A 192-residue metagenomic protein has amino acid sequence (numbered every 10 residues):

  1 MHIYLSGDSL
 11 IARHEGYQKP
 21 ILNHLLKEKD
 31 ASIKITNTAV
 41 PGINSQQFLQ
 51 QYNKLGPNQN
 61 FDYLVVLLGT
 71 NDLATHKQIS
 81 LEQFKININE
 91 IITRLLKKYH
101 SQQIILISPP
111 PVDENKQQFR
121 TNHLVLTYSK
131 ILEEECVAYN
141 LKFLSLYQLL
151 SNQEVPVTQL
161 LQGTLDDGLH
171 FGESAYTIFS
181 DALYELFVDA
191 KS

Functional and structural regions predicted by a protein language model:
M1-P41, Q46-Q47, Q51-N60: Serine-esterase "nucleophile elbow" of acetyl-processing enzymes
H2, D62-V65, Q103: Structural motif
S9, T38-I43, V65-Q78, S151: Cell-envelope and extracellular/periplasmic
I35-N37, F48, G163-S192: Histidine-centered active-site loop/cap adjacent to the catalytic His in serine esterases/O-acetyl transfer systems
L67, R94-T127: Active-site segments of SGNH/GDSL-like serine hydrolases that catalyze O-acetyl group transfer/hydrolysis on lipids
N71-Q83, E114-T121: Surface-exposed cleft-lining segments at the edges of enzyme active sites
S80-E90, T121-S129: Charged helix-capping and loop-helix junction motifs
E114-Q148: Substrate-gating cap/lid alpha-helix
